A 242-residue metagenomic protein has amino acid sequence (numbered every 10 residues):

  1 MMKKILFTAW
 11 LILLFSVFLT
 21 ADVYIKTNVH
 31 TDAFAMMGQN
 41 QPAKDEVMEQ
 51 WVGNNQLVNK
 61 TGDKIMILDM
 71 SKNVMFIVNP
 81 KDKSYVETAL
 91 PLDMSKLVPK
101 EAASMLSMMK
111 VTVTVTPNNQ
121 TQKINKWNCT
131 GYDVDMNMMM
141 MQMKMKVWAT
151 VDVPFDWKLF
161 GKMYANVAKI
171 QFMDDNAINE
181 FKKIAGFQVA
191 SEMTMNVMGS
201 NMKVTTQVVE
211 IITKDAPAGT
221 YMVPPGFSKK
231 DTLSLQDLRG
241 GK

Functional and structural regions predicted by a protein language model:
M1-I5: Positively charged n-region of N-terminal signal peptides that target proteins for export
L6, T20-A21: Intrinsically disordered low-complexity regions specifically enriched for long asparagine
L6-F7, K26: Generic early N-terminus positional signal peaking at residue ~5-7
T8-V17: Bacterial N-terminal signal peptides
A21-K242: Extended soluble regions of mature proteins
